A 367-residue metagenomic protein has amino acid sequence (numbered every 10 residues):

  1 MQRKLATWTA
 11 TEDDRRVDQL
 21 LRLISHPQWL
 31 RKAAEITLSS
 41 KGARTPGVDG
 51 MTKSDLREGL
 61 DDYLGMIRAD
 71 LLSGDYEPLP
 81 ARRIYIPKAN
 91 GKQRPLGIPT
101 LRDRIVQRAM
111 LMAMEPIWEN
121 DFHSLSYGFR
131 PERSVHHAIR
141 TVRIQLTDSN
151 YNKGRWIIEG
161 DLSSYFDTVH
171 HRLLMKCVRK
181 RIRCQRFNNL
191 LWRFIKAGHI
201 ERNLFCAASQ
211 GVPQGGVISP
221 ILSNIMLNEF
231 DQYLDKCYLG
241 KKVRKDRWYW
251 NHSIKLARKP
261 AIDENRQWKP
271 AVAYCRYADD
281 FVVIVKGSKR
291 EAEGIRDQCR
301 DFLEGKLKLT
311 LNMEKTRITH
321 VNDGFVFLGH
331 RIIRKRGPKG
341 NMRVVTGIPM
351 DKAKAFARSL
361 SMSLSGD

Functional and structural regions predicted by a protein language model:
M1-D367: Non-catalytic terminal/accessory segments
